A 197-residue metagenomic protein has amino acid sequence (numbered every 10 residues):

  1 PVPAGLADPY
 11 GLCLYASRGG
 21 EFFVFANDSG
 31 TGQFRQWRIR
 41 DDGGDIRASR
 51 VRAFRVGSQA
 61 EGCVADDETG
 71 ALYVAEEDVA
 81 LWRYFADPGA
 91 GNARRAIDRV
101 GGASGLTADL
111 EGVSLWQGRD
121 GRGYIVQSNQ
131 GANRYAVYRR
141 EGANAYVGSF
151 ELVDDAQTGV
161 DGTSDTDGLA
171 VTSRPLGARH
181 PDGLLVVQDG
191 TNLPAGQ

Functional and structural regions predicted by a protein language model:
P1-Q197: Sequence/structural signature of beta-propeller domains
